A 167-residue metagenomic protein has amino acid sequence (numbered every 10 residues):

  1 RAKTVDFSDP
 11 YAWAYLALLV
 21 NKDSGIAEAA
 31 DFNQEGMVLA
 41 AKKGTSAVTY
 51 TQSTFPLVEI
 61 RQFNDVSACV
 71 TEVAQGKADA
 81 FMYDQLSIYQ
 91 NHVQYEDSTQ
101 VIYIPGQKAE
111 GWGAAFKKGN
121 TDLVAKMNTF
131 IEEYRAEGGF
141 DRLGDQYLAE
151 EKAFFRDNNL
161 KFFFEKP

Functional and structural regions predicted by a protein language model:
K3-Y15: Short beta-strand-centered segments that line the small-molecule binding cleft or hinge of alpha/beta clamshell
T4-D6, A30-D31, S53-T54, S67-S87 (+1 more regions): Short helices/loops that flank or line small-molecule/ion binding pockets
S8-Y11, V20-V38: Flexible hinge/capping segments at coil-to-helix
A12-D23, Q85, Y89-I131, E150-P167: Periplasmic-binding protein-like
G25-A27, K43, R61-Q75, E110: Short helix-initiation/N-cap motifs at beta->coil->alpha
A30-A47, E59: Short loop->beta-strand "edge-of-pocket" segments that line small-molecule binding or catalytic clefts across diverse
F32, V73-A74, A114, M127: Hydrophobic residues within well-ordered alpha-helices
S46-F63, Q100-V101, I131-P167: Ligand-binding clefts/hinges and TM-proximal coupling segments of bilobed small-molecule sensing domains
